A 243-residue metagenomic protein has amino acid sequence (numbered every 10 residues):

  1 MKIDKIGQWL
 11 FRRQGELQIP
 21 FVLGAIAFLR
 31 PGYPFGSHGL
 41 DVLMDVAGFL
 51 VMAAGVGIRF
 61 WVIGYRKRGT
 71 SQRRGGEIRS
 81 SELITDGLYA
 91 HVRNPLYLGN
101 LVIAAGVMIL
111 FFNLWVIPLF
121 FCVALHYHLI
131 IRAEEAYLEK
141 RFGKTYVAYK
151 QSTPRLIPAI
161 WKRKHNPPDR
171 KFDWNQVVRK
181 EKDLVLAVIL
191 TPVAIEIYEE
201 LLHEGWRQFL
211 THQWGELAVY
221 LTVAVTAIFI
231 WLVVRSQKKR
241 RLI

Functional and structural regions predicted by a protein language model:
M1-D86, V102-I243: Membrane-anchoring alpha-helices and their flanking helix-loop junctions
I84-N94: Short, amphipathic, aromatic/basic-enriched membrane-interface segments that mark the entry/exit of transmembrane
V92-V102: Conserved SAM-binding loop
